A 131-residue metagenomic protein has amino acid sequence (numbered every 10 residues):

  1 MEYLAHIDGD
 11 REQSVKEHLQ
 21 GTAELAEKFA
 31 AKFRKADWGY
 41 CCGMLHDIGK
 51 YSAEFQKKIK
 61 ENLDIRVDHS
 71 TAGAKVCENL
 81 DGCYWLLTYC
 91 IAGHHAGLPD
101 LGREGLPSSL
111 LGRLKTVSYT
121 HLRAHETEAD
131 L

Functional and structural regions predicted by a protein language model:
E2-E126: Accessory nucleic-acid engagement/destabilization modules that flank
E128-D130: N-terminal low-complexity segments that are often proline-rich with Ser/Thr-Pro
